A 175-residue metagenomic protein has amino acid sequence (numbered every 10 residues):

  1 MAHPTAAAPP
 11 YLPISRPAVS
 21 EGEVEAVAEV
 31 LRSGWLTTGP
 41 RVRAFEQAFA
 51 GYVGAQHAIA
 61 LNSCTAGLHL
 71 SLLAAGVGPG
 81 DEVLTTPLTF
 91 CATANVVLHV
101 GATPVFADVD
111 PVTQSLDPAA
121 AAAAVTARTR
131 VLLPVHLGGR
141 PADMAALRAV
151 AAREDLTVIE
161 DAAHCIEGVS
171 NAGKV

Functional and structural regions predicted by a protein language model:
M1-L36, P40: N-terminal "arm"/small-domain region of PLP-dependent enzymes with the aminotransferase-like
W35-E82, N95-V100, F106-D108: Phosphate-binding glycine-rich loop
Q47, A145-R148, G173: Active-site phosphate/pyrophosphate- and oxyanion-stabilizing loops and adjacent acidic/basic residues in soluble
A66, Q114-S115, E167-G168: Short gly/ser/thr-rich secondary-structure transition/capping motifs
L73-A162: PLP-dependent aminotransferase-like
E160-V175: Conserved active-site segment immediately N-terminal to the catalytic lysine that forms the internal aldimine
